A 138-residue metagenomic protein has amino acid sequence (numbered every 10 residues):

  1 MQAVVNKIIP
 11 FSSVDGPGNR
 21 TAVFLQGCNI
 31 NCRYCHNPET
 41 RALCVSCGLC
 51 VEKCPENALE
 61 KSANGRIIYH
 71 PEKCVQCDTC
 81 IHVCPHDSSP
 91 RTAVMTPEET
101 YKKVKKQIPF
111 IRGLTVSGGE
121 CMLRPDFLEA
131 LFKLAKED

Functional and structural regions predicted by a protein language model:
M1-I67, K106-F110: N-terminal [4Fe-4S]-dependent radical SAM core
L43-D138: Conserved Radical SAM active-site core
